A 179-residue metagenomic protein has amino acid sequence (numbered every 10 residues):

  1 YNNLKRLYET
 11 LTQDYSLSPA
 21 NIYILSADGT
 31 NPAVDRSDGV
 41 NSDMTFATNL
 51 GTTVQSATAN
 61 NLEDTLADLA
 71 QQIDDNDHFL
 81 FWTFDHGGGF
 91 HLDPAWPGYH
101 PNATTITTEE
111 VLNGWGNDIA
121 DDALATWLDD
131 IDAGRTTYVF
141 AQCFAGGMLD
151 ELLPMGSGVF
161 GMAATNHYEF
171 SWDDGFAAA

Functional and structural regions predicted by a protein language model:
Y1-N76: Boundary/activation segment at the start of structured domains
N2-N3, V54-N61, I73, L112-A120 (+2 more regions): Extracytoplasmic/periplasmic, Sec-exported soluble proteins
N3-L7, T58-L69, A120-W127, F144 (+2 more regions): Stable alpha-helical elements in mature extracytoplasmic
K5, E9, T136-A179: Active-site-proximal C-terminal subdomain of hydrolase catalytic domains
L11-Y15, L66-I73, T83-D85, L128-D132 (+2 more regions): Sec/Tat-exported extracytoplasmic proteins
Y15-I22, D74-L80, T108, I131-T137 (+1 more regions): Loop/turn elements at helix/coil->beta-strand transitions in domains of secreted/extracellular proteins
D28-A33, D85-H91, G98, Q142-M148 (+1 more regions): Solvent-exposed loop/turn segments at secondary-structure junctions within structured extracellular/periplasmic domains
M44-T48, A57, Q72-D74, D85-D130: A short, glycine/acidic-enriched catalytic loop
